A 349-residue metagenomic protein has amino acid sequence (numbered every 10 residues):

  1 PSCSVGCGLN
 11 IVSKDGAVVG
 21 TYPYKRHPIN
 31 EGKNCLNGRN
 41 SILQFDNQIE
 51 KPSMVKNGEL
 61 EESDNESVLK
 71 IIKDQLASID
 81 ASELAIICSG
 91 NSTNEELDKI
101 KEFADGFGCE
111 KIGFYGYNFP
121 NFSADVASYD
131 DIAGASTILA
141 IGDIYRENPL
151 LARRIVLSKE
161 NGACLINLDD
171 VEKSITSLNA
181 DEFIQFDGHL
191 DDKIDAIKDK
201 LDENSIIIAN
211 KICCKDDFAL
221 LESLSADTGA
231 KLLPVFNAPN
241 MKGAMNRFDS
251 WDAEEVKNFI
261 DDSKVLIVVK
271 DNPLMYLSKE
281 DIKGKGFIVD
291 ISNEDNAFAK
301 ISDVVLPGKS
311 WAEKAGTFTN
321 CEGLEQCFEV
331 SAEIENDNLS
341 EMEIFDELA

Functional and structural regions predicted by a protein language model:
P1-C7, N34-C35: Cysteine-centered iron-sulfur cluster-binding motifs in ferredoxin-type domains/subunits of redox enzymes
G6-L9, S41: Secreted/processed peptides and extracellular or luminal domains of membrane proteins
V12-V18: Short acidic-glycine loop/turn motifs at beta-strand connectors
V18-S78, E83-L84, C88, F114: Catalytic P-loop NTP-binding/switch module of NTPases
A77, K99-K101: Phosphodiester-processing cores and adjacent nucleic acid-binding clamps
I79, F107, I112-A349: Non-catalytic alpha/beta scaffold blocks inside enzyme catalytic domains
I86, F103, L224: Conserved hydrophobic/aromatic pocket- or pore-lining residues that grip, position, or stack substrates in active sites
I87-L97, E147: Cofactor-cradling patches in redox/metallo enzymes
